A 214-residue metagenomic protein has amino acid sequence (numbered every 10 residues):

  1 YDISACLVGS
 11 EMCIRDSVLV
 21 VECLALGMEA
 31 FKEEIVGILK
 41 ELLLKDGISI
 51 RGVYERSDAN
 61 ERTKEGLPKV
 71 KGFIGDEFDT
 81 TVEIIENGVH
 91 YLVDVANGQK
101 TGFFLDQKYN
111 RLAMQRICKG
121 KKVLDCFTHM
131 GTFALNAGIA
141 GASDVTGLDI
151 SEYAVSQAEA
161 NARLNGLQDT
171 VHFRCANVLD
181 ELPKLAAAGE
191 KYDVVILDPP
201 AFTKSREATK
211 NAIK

Functional and structural regions predicted by a protein language model:
Y1-G9, I14-D16: Single conserved hydrophobic/aromatic residue that forms the stacking wall/gate of nucleotide- or nucleobase-binding
D2, A30, T132: Residues that form or flank phosphate/diphosphate-binding pockets in enzymes that use nucleotide phosphates
A5-C6, E41, R116, I139: Solvent-exposed polar/charged
V18-L19, H90: Hydrophobic residues embedded in beta-strands of well-ordered beta-sheets
V21-K32: Short histidine-centered catalytic/ligand-binding loop motif
F31-F103: Non-catalytic substrate-recognition/targeting regions of SAM-dependent transferases
G72-I74, F78-K214: Rossmann-like S-adenosyl-L-methionine
